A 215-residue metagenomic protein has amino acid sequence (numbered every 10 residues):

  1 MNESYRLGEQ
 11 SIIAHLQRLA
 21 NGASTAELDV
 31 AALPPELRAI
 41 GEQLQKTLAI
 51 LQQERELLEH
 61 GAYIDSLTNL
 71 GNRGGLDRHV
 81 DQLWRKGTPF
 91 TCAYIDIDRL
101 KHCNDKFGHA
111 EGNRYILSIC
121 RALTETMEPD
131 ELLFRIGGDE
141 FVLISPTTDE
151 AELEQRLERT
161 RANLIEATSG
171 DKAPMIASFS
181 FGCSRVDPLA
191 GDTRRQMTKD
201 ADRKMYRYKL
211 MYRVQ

Functional and structural regions predicted by a protein language model:
S11-L33, A39: Short, charged helix-helix connector/hinge segments
D29, L33-S66, G74-W84, T91 (+1 more regions): Signal-transducing coiled-coil linker helices
E59-R78, I95-G108, L117: Conserved nucleotide-binding and Mg2+-coordinating catalytic segments in signaling enzymes
L100, S118-I119, L133, F141 (+1 more regions): Hydrophobic framework residues that shape the active-site pocket of cyclic nucleotide turnover catalytic cores
E111-L132: Active-site-proximal alpha-helical element of nucleotidyl cyclase-like catalytic domains and analogous helices
C120-R121, E152-G170, D202: Alpha-helical scaffold within the catalytic cores of cyclic-nucleotide enzymes
L132-R135, M175: A short pre-motif secondary-structure segment
E154-E158, S184-Q215: Catalytic-core segments of nucleotide cyclases and related cyclic-nucleotide turnover enzymes
